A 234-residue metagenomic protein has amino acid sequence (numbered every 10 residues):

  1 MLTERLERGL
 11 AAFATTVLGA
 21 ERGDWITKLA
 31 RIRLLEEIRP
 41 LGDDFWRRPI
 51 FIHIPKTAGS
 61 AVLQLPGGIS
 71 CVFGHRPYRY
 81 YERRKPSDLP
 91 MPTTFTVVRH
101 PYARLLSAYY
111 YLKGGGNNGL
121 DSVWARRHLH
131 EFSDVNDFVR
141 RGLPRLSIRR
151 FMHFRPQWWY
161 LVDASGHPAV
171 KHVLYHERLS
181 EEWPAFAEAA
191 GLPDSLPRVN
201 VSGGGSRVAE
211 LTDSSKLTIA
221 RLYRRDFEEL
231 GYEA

Functional and structural regions predicted by a protein language model:
M1-A234: Membrane-interface amphipathic segments in extracytoplasmic regions
